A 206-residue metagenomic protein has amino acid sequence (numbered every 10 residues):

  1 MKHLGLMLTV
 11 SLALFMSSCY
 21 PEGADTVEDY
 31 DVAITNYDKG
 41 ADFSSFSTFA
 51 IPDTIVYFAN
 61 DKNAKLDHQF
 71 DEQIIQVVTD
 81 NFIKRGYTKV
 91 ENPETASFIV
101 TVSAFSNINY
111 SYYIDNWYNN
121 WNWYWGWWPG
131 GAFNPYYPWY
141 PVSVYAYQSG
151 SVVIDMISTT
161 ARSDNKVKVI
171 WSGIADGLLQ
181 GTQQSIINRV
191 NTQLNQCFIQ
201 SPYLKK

Functional and structural regions predicted by a protein language model:
M1-G5: Positively charged n-region of N-terminal signal peptides that target proteins for export
F15-S18: C-terminal motif of bacterial Sec signal peptides marking the signal peptidase cleavage site
Y20-G23: Bacterial signal peptide processing site
E28-S45: Post-signal peptide N-terminal segment of mature Sec-exported envelope proteins
S47, A96-F98, Q148-V153, W171: Envelope-exposed proteins and targeting segments
T54-S103: N-terminal segment of the mature soluble domain
V102-R162: Surface-exposed short loop/turn segments
A161-L194: Short secondary-structure boundary motifs at beta->alpha junctions and helix caps
